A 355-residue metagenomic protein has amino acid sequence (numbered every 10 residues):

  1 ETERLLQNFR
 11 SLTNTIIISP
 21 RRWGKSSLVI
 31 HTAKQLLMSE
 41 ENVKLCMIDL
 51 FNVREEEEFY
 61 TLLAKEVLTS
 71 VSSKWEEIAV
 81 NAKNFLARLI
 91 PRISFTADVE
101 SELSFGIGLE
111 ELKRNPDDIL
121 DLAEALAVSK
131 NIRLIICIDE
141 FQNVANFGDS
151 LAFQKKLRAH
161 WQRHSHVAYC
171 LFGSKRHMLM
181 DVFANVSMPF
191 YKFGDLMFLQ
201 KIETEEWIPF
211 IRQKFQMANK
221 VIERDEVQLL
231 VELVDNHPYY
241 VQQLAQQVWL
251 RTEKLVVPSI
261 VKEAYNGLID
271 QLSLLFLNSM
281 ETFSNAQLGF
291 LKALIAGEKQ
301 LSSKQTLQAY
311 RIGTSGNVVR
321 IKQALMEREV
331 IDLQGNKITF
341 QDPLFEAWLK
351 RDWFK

Functional and structural regions predicted by a protein language model:
E1-F9: Pre-Walker A adenine-sensing motif
T13-N14, P20-W23, S27-I135, S150 (+2 more regions): P-loop NTPase nucleotide-binding core
V128-K130, L134-C137, N143-D149, K155-S187: Sensor-1/coupling segment of RecA-like P-loop NTPase cores
D181-E232, K254-L255: Helix-loop-helix "sensor" segment of P-loop NTPases
N236, Q242-G313: Winged-helix-like regulatory helical subdomains adjacent to P-loop NTPase cores
Y310-R328: Short amphipathic alpha-helical interaction segments
M326-N336: A short, conserved structural fragment
L344-K355: Short, amphipathic alpha-helical interaction segments positioned at domain boundaries
